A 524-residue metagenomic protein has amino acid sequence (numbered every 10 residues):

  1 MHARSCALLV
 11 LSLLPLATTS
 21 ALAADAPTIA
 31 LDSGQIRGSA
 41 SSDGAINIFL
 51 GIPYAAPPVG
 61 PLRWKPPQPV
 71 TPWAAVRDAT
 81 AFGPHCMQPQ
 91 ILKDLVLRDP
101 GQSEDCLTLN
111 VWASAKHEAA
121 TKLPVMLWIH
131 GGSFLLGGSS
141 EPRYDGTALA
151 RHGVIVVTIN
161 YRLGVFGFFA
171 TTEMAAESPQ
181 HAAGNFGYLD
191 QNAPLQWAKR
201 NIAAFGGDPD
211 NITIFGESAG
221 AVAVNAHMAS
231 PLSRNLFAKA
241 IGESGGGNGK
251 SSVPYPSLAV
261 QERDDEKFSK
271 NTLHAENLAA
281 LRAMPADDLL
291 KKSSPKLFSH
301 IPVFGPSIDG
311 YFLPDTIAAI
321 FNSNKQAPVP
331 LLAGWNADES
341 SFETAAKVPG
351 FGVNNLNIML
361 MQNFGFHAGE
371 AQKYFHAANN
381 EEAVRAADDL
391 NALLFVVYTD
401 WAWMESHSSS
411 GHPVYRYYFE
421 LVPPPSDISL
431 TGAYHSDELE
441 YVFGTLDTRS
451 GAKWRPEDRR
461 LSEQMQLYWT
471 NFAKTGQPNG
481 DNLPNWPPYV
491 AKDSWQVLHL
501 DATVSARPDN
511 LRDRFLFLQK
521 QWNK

Functional and structural regions predicted by a protein language model:
M1-L9: Bacterial N-terminal signal peptides that target proteins for export
L8-T18: Bacterial N-terminal signal peptides
L22-N185, P209, A452-M465, K474-N485 (+2 more regions): Non-catalytic accessory segments of hydrolases
I91-L278, P295, Y311-A346, S409: Serine-hydrolase-like catalytic core of hydrolytic proteins
M126, T158, N192-L195, K199 (+12 more regions): Non-transmembrane alpha-helical segments in soluble domains of secreted/periplasmic/extracellular proteins
R162-V165, F215-A219, Y418-P425, P484-V490: Short, solvent-exposed turn/loop segments enriched in Gly/Ser/Thr/Pro and often Arg
D210-T213, L273-A280, M284, R416-Y418 (+1 more regions): Surface-exposed patches in mature extracellular/periplasmic domains of secreted proteins
K239, G247-S251, A280-P456, Y468 (+1 more regions): Substrate-gating cap/lid region and adjacent catalytic-acid/histidine neighborhood within extracellular/lumenal
